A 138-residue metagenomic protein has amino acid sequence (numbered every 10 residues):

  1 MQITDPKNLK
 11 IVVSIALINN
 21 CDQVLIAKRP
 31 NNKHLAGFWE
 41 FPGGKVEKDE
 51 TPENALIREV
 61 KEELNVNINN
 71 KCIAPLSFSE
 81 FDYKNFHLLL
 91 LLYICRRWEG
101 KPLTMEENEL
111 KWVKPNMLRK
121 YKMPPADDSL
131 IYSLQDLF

Functional and structural regions predicted by a protein language model:
Q2-V24, K45, F78: Conserved N-terminal beta-strand and adjoining loop/helix that marks the start of the Nudix/MutT-like hydrolase domain
I11, F78-K101: Active-site-adjacent beta-strand/loop module that shapes the phosphate/pyrophosphate-binding cleft
V12-S14, D22, L88-L91, N108: Change "...and in nucleic-acid phosphodiester-cleaving endonucleases..." to "...and in nucleic-acid processing enzymes
L17-I18, I26, C95-R97, W112: Conserved hydrophobic "DFG−1" position in protein kinase catalytic cores
Q23-E63: Conserved Nudix-box catalytic region and its N-terminal flanking loop in Nudix hydrolases and closely related
N67-S77: A short coil-to-beta-strand element that immediately follows conserved catalytic motifs
L92-I94, L103-L134: NUDIX/MutT-family hydrolases
